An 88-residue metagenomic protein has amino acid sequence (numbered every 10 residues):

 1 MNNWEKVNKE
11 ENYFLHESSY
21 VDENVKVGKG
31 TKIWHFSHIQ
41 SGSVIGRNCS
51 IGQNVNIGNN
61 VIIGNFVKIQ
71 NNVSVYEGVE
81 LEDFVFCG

Functional and structural regions predicted by a protein language model:
M1-N12, Y20-D22, W34: C-terminal segments of enzyme domains that contribute to small-molecule binding surfaces
H16-E17, D22-E23, G28-K29, W34-H35 (+9 more regions): Left-handed beta-helix
